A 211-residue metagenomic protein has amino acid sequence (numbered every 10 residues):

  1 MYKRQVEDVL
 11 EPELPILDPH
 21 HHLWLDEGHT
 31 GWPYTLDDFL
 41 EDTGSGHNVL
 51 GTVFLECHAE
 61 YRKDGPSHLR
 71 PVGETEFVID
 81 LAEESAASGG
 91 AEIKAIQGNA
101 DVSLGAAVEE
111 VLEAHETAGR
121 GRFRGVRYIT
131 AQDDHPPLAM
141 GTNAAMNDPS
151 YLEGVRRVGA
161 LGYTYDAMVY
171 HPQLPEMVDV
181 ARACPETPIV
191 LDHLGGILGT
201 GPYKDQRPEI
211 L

Functional and structural regions predicted by a protein language model:
M1-Y2: Short, small-residue-biased leader/transition segments that mark boundaries at the very start of proteins
E7: Catalytic phosphate/metal-binding cores of nucleic-acid and nucleotide-processing enzymes, i.e., regions that mediate
P15-D26, L191-L194: Histidine-centered catalytic micro-motifs
E27-Y34, Y61-R62, S67-P71, A100-V108 (+3 more regions): Acidic-and-aromatic substrate-binding clefts and catalytic sites of carbohydrate-active enzymes
H29, L40-L69, G90-D101, R124-A131 (+1 more regions): Divalent metal-dependent hydrolysis catalytic cores, especially in the metallo-beta-lactamase
F39-N48, T52, E76-A91, E110-R124 (+2 more regions): Acidic (Asp/Glu)-rich catalytic clusters
G65-P66, Y128-M146: Glycine-rich phosphate-binding "P-loop"
G141-L211: Catalytic pocket-lining loop regions of alpha/beta-barrel enzymes, especially the amidohydrolase/enolase/GH5 lineages
